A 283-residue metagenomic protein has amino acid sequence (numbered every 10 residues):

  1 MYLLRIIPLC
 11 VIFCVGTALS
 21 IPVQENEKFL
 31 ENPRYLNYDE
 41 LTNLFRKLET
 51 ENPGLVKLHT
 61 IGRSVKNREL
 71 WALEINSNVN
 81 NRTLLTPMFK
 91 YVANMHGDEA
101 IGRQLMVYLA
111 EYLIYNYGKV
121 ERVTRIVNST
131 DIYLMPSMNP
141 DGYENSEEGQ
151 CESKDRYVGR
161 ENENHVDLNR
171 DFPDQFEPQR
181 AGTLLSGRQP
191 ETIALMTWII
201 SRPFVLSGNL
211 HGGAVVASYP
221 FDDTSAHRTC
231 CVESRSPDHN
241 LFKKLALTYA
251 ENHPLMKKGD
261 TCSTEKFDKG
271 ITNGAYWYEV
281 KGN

Functional and structural regions predicted by a protein language model:
Y2-L9, C14-Y35, D167-N283: C-terminal accessory segments enriched in acidic
L19-E69: Short glycine- and acidic-rich boundary segments immediately preceding or forming the N-terminal edge of structured
R34-L41, S64-R68, E99-M106, G187-E191 (+1 more regions): Phosphate/oxyanion-binding active-site loops and adjacent basic polyanion-contact surfaces
F45, G102-M106, F242, A246: Short, highly selective alpha-helical patches that border small-molecule cofactor pockets in redox/cofactor-processing
P53-L58, E69-A72, M88, S129-D131 (+1 more regions): Beta-strand-rich binding-surface signature of beta-sandwich/beta-barrel folds used to engage anionic ligands
V56-G62, K119-T124, G259-C262: Surface-exposed patches in mature extracellular/periplasmic domains of secreted proteins
A72-T83, N94: Short beta-strand-to-loop junctions in surface cap/lid or active-site-entrance loops
T83-M95, E99-P237: Active-site/substrate-binding loop(s) of hydrolase catalytic cores
